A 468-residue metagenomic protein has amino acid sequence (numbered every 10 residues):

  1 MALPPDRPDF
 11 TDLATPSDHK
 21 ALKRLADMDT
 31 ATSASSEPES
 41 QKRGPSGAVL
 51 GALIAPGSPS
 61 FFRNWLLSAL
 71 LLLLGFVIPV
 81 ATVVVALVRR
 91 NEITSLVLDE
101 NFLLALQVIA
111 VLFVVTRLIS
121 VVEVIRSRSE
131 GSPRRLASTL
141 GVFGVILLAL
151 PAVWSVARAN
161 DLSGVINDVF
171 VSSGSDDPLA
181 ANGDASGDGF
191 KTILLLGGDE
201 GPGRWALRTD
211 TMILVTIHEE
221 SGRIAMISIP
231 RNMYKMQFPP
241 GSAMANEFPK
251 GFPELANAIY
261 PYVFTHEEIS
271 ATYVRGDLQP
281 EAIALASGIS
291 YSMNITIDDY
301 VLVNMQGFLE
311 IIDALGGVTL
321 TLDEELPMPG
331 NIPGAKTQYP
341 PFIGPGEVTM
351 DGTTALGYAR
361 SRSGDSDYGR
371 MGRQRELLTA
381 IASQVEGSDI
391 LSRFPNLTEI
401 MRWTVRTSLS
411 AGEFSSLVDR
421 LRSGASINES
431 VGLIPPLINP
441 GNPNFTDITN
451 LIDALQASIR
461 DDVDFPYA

Functional and structural regions predicted by a protein language model:
M1-T32, F62-L70, L74: N-terminal targeting leaders characterized by basic, low-complexity, disordered sequences that direct proteins
A31-E39: Membrane-interfacial, low-structure loops and terminal tails that flank and connect transmembrane helices in multi-pass
E39-A69, L73-F76: Hydrophobic, aromatic-rich membrane-embedded alpha-helical segments
K42, W65, A69, L96-A110 (+1 more regions): Membrane-water interface of alpha-helical transmembrane segments
P59-L66, R117-A137: Cytoplasmic membrane-interface segments at the C-terminal ends of transmembrane helices
G75-R128: Membrane-embedded alpha-helical segments of integral membrane proteins
G131-S163: Internal/C-terminal transmembrane anchor helices
A157-A468: Non-catalytic, solvent-exposed segments at the cell envelope interface
